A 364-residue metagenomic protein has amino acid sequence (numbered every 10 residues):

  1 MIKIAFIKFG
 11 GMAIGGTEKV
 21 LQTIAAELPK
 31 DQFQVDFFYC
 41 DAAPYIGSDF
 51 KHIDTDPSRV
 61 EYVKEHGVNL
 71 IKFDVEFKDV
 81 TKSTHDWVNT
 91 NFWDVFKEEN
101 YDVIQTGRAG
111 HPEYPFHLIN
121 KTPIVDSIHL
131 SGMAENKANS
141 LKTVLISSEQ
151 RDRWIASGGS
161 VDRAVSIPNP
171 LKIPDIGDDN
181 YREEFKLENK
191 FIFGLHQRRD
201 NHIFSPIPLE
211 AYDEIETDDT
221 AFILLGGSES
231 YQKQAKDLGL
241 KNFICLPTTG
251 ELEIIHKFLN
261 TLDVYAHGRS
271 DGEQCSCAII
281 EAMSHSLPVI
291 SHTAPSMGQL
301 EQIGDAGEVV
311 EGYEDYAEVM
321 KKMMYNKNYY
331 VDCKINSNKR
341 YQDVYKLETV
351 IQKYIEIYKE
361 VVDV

Functional and structural regions predicted by a protein language model:
K3-A5, R182, K186-I203, L209-Y212: Conserved donor-binding/catalytic core segment of Leloir-type glycosyltransferases
K8-I14, K30-S83, G227-Y231: N-terminal strand-loop element at the rim of the active site of nucleotide-sugar-dependent glycosyltransferases
H85-V88, T106-H111, I128: Short His-centered aromatic/hydrophobic patch
S140-I176: Donor nucleotide-sugar binding/catalytic pocket of nucleotide-sugar-dependent glycosyltransferases
Q232-G250: Nucleotide-activated donor-binding/catalytic signature segment of Leloir-type glycosyltransferases, i.e., the conserved
N260-Q274, L287: Acidic donor-binding loop of glycosyltransferase active sites
G304-E314, K322-K327: Conserved acidic donor-binding segment of nucleotide-sugar-dependent glycosyltransferases
Y325-K359: A charged, aromatic-enriched C-terminal amphipathic alpha-helix characteristic of glycosyltransferases across folds
